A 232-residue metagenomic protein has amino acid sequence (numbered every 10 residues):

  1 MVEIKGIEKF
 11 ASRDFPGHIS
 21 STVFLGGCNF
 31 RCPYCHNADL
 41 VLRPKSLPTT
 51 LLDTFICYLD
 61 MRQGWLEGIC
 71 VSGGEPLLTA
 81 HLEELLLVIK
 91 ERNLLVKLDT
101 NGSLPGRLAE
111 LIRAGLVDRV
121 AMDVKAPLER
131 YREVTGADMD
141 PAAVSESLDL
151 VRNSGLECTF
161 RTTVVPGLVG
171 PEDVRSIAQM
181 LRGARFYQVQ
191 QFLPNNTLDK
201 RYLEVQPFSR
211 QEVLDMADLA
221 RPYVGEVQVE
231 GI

Functional and structural regions predicted by a protein language model:
M1-F24, R31-P44, M61-W65, Q228 (+1 more regions): N-terminal [4Fe-4S]-dependent radical SAM core
E8-A11, D39, G73-E75, G102 (+1 more regions): Short, well-ordered turn and helix-capping elements at secondary-structure junctions
F24, H36, S72-G73, T100: A secondary-structure boundary/capping signal
G26, F30-P33, L87, D149: Core alpha-helical elements of the protein kinase catalytic domain, predominantly the helix directly N-terminal
D39, G73, V124, Q191 (+1 more regions): Residues that line or immediately flank small-molecule/substrate-binding pockets and catalytic motifs
P48-Y58: Glycine-rich, highly charged phosphate/nucleotide-binding loops
I56-G68, L77-E204, F208-M216: Conserved AdoMet/S-adenosylmethionine-binding subsite of the radical SAM
L214-I232: A C-terminal junction/extension of Radical SAM enzymes
